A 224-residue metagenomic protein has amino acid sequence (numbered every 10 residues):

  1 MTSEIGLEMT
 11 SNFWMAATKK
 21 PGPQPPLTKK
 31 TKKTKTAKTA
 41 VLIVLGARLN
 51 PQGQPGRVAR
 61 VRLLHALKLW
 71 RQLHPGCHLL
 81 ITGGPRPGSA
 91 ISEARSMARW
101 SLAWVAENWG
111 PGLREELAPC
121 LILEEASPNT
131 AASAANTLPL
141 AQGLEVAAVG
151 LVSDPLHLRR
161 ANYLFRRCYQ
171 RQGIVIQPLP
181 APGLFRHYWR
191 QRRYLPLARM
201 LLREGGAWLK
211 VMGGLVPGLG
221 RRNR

Functional and structural regions predicted by a protein language model:
G6, T10-W14, T18-K20, K29-R192: A structural signal for short, hydrophobic/glycine-enriched beta-strand patches
W189-N223: A transmembrane-helix-recognition feature enriched in membrane-embedded lipid enzymes and envelope glyco-/phospholipid
